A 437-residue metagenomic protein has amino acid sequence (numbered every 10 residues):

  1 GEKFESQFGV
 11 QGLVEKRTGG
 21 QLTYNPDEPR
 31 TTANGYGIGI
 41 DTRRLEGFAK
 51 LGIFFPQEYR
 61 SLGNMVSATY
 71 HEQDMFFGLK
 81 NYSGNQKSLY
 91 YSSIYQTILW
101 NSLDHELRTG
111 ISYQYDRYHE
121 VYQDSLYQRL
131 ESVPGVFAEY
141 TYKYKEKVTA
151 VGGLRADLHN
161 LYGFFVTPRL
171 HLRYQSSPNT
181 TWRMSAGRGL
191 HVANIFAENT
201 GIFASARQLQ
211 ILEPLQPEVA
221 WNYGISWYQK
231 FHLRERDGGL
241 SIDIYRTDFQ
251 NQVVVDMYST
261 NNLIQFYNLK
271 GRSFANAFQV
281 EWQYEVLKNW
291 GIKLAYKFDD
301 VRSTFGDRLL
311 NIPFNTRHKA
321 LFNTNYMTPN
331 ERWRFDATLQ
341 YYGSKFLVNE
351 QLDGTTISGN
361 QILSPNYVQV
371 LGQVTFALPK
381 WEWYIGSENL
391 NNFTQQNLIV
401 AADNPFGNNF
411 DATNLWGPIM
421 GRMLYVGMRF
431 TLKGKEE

Functional and structural regions predicted by a protein language model:
G1, A49-I53, Y91-T97, V136-Y142 (+9 more regions): Residues on the lipid-exposed face of transmembrane beta-strands in outer-membrane beta-barrel proteins
G1, G20, F55-G78, E106-Y115 (+5 more regions): Surface-exposed extracellular loop regions of Gram-negative outer-membrane beta-barrel proteins
K3-L62, A68-S88: Flexible loop and strand-edge segments within Gram-negative outer membrane beta-barrel domains
K3-S6, K16, Q57-L62, W100-L107 (+7 more regions): Repeated loop/turn-to-beta-strand initiation elements of outer-membrane beta-barrel proteins
G12-K16, F55-Q57, A68-E72, Y113-H119 (+11 more regions): Transmembrane beta-strands of outer-membrane beta-barrel pores
L62-M75, Q175, R183, Q216-N268 (+1 more regions): Membrane-embedded beta-barrel scaffold of Gram-negative outer-membrane proteins
L190, Y341-E350, V374-E437: C-terminal beta-signal and adjacent terminal beta-strands/loops of Gram-negative outer-membrane beta-barrel proteins
I244-D248, N268-E350, R429-G434: Gram-negative outer-membrane beta-barrel transporters
